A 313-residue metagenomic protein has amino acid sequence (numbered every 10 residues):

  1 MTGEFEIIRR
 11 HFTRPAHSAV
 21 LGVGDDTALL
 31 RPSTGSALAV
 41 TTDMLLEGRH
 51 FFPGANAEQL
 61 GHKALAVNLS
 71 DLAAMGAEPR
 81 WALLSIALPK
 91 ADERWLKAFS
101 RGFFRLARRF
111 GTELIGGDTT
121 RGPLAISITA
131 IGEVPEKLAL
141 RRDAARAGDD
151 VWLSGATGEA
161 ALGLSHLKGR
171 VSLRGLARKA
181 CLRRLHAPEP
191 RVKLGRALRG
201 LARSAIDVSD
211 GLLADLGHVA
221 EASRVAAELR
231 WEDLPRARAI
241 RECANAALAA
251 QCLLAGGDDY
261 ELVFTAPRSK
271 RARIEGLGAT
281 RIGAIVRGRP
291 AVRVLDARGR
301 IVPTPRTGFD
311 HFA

Functional and structural regions predicted by a protein language model:
M1-Q59, M75, R80, L84 (+1 more regions): Extreme N-terminal cap/leader segments of soluble proteins
M1-T13, N56, P89-E113, T120-I126 (+3 more regions): Glycine-/charge-enriched secondary-structure boundary and capping motifs
V20-G22, L30-T34, A107, D118-P123 (+7 more regions): Solvent-exposed alpha-helices and their adjacent loops that cap or buttress functional pockets in soluble metabolic
L29, N68, G76, L114 (+4 more regions): Residue-level signal for inorganic ion chemistry
P32, L38, L45, E78-R170: Glycine-rich anion-binding loops of enzyme active sites
L60-L72, G102-F103: Short, well-ordered amphipathic alpha-helical segments that serve as non-catalytic structural scaffolds within diverse
D149-G155, A187-L212, L216: Internal active-site segments that recognize and position negatively charged phosphoryl groups and nucleotide moieties
R170-E189, E242: A short, charged helix-loop
